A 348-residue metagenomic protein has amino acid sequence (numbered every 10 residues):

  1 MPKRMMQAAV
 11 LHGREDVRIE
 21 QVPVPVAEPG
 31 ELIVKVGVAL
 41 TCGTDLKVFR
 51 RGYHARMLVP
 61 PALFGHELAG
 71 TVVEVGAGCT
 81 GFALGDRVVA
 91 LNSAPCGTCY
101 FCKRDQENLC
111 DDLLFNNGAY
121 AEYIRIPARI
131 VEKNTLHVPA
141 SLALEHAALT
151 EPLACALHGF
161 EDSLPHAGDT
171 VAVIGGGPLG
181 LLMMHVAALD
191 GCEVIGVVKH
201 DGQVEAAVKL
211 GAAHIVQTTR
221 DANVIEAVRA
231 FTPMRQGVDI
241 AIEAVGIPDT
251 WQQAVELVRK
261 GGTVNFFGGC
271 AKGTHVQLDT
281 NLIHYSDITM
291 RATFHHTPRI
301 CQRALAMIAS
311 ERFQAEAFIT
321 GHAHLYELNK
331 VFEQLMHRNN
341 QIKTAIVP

Functional and structural regions predicted by a protein language model:
P2-A8, G196, A230, Q252-E256 (+1 more regions): C-terminal hydrophobic helical "lid"/dimerization subdomain of Rossmann-like NAD(P)H-dependent oxidoreductases
P23-A39, Y53-Y100, H137-S141: Glycine-rich beta-strand-centered segment in the early N-terminal region that forms part of a ligand/cofactor-binding
R87, A143-D221, E226: Mid-domain Rossmann-like dinucleotide-binding core that forms the NAD(H)/NADP(H) cofactor-binding site
C96-I174: NAD(P)H dinucleotide-binding glycine-rich loop of Rossmann-like/cofactor-binding domains, especially the beta1-alpha1
V224-R235: Conserved amphipathic alpha-helix within the SDR
Q236-I242: Short SAM/SAH-binding signature in class I
P248-S310, A345-P348: Glycine-rich phosphate-binding loop and adjacent beta-alpha segment of Rossmann(oid) nucleotide-cofactor-binding
